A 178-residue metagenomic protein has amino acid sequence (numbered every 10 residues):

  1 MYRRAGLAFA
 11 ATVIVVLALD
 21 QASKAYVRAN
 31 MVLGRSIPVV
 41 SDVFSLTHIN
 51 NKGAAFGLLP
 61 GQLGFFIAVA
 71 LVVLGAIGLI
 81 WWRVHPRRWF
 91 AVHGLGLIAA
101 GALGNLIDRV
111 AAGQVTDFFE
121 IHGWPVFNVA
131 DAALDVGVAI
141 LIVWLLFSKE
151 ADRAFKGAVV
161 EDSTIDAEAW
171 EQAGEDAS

Functional and structural regions predicted by a protein language model:
M1-S178: Alpha-helical transmembrane bundles and membrane-interface segments of multipass inner-membrane proteins
